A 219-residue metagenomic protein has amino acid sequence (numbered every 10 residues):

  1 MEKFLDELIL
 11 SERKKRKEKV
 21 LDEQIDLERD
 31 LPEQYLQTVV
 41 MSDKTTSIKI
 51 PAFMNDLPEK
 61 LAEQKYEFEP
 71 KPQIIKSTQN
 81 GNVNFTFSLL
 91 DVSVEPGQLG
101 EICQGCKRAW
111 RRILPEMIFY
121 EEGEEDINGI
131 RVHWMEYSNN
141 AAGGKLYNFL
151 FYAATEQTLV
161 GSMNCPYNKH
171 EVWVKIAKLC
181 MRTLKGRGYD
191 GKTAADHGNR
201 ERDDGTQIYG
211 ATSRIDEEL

Functional and structural regions predicted by a protein language model:
M1-T86, S93-Q98, Q104-I127, A141-G144 (+1 more regions): N-terminal targeting sequences that direct proteins away from the cytosol to non-cytosolic compartments
G129, E156-Q157: Beta-strand-connecting loop/turn residues
V132-A141: Short beta-strand segments that buttress and anchor functional surface loops
F149-A154: A short, hydrophobic, proline-anchored segment that marks a local hinge/packing element in signaling and regulatory
T158-S162: Short hydrophobic beta-strand segments that form the core of ligand-binding sensory/regulatory domains
